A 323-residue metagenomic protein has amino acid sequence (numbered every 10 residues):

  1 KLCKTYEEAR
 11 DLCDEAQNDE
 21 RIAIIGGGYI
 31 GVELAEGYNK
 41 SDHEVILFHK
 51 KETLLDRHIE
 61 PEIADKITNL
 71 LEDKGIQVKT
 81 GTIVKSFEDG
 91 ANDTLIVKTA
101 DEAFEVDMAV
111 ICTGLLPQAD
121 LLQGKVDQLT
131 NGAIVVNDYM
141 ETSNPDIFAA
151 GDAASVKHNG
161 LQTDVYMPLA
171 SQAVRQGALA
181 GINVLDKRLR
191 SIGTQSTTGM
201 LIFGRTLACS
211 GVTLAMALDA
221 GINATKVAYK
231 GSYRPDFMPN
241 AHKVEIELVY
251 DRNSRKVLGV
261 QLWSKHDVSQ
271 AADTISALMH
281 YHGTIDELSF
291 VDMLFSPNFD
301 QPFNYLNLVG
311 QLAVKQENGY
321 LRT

Functional and structural regions predicted by a protein language model:
K1, Q77-K79, F148, T225-V227: General small-molecule cofactor/ligand-binding pocket signal
K1-D19, A103-L179, L278: FAD-site-proximal beta/loop scaffold in flavoenzymes
Y6, G81-K85, A100-D101: Conserved SAM/SAH-binding loop
A23, Y29-S86, L169-Q172, Q195-A215: Rossmann-like dinucleotide-binding cores of NAD(P)H-dependent redox enzymes
E88-A103: Conserved beta-strand-loop-beta-strand element in the redox core of flavoprotein oxidoreductases
T113, T206-S210, A220-T323: Flexible, glycine-rich terminal cap/loop adjacent to redox cofactors in electron-transfer oxidoreductases
Q128-N131, K187-T198, N223, V227: A short alpha-helix-loop-beta-strand transition element characteristic of N-terminal alpha/beta dinucleotide-binding
V136, A150-V212, D300-Y320: A conserved FAD-binding loop/helix module that cradles the flavin
